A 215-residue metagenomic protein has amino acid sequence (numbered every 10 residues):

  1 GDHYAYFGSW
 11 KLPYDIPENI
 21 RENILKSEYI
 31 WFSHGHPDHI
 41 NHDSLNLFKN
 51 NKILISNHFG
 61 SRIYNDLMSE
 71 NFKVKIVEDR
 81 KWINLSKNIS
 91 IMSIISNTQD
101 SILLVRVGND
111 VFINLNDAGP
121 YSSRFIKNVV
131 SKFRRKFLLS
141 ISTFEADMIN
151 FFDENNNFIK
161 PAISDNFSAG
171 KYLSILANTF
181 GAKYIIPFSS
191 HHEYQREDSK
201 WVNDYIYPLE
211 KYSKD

Functional and structural regions predicted by a protein language model:
G1, K26-I40, L54-H58, I113-A118 (+3 more regions): Active-site neighborhood of phospho(di)ester-bond hydrolases with catalytic His/Asp-centered motifs
G1-G35, H42-D43, P120-R134: Pre-active-site segment of Zn-dependent metallo-hydrolases
D2-S9, I94-N109, A118, S122-S123 (+2 more regions): Active-site-proximal loop/helix segment associated with metal-binding centers of metalloenzymes
I16-K81: Active-site HxH/HxHxD metal-binding segment of metal-dependent hydrolases
L25-K26, F48-N50, K87, G108-N109 (+2 more regions): Residue-level preference for short coil/turn positions at secondary-structure junctions
G35-I40, S61-I63, K81-N84, T98-D100 (+3 more regions): Active-site environment of divalent metal-dependent phosphoester hydrolases
S56-D110, K211-D215: Metallo-beta-lactamase
S123-K214: Cap/insert and terminal regions of metallo-dependent hydrolase folds
